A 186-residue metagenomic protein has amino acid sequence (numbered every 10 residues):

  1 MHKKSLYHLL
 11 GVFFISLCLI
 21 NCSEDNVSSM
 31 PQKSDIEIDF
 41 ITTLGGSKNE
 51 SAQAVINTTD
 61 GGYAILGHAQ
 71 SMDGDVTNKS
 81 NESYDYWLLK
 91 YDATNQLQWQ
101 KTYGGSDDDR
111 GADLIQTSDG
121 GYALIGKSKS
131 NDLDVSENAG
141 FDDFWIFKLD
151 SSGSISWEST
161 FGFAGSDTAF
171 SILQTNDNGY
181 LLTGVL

Functional and structural regions predicted by a protein language model:
M1-L10: Bacterial N-terminal signal peptides that target proteins for export
C18-N21: C-terminal motif of bacterial Sec signal peptides marking the signal peptidase cleavage site
S23-L186: A sequence-level/structural motif corresponding to short, flexible coil/turn segments enriched in small polar residues
